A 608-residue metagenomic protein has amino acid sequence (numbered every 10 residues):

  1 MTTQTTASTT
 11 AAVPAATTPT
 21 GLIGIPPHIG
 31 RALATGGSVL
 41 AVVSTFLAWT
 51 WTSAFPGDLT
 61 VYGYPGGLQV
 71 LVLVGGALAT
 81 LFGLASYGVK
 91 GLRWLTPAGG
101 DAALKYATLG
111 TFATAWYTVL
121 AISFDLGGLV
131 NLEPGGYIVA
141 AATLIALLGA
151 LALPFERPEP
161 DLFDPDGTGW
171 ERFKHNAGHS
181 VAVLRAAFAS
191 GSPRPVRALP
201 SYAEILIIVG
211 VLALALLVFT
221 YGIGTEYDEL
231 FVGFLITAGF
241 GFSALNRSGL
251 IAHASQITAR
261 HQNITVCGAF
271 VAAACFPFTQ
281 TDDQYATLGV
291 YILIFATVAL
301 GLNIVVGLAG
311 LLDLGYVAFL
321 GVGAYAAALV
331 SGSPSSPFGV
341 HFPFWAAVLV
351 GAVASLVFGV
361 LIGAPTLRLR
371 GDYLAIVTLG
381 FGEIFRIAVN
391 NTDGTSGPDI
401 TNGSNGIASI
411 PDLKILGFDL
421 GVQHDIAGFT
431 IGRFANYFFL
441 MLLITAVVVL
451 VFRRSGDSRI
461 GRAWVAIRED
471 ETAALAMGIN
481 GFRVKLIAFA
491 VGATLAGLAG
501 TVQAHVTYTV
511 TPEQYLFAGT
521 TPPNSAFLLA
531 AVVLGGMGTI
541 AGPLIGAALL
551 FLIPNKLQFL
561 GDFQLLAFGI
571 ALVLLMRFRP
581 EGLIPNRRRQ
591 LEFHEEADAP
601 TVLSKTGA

Functional and structural regions predicted by a protein language model:
M1-A32, G91-L104, E133-G136, A141-V271 (+3 more regions): Cytosolic-side transmembrane-helix boundaries in multi-pass membrane proteins
F46-P56, V89, W116-G128, L214-T225 (+1 more regions): Juxtamembrane "helix-exit" motif on the non-cytosolic side of transmembrane helices
A77-T80, D282-P334, A364-T378, W464-A476 (+2 more regions): Single transmembrane alpha-helix segments in multi-pass membrane proteins
A103-F124, V130, V317, G339-V340 (+3 more regions): Transmembrane alpha-helical segments in multi-pass inner-membrane proteins
S123, G127, E156-G167, Y221-V232 (+2 more regions): Extracellular/periplasmic helix-loop junction at the C-terminal end of a transmembrane helix in multi-pass membrane
L126-E133, Y316-V360: Membrane-embedded helix boundary and interhelical linker motif in transport proteins
P337-E383, I545-G546: Alpha-helical transmembrane segments within multi-pass membrane transporters and channels
G432-T511: Helix-loop-helix "hairpin" substructures at the membrane interface of multi-pass membrane proteins
